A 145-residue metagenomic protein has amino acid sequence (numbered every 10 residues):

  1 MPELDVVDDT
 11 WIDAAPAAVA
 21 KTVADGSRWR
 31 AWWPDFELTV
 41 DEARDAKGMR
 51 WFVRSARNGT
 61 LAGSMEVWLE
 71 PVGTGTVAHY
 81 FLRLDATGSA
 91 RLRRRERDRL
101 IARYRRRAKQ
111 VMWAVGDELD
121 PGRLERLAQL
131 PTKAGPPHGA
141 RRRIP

Functional and structural regions predicted by a protein language model:
M1-T39, G139-P145: Hydrophobic ligand-binding cavity/cleft-lining segments
P2, R57-L61, V72-T74: A generic structural micro-feature
E3, A46-G48, G73-V77: A generic structural signal for beta-strand entry/edge sites
D9-T10, L38-E42, G63-P71, F81-L82: Hydrophobic/aromatic beta-strand elements that line small-molecule binding cavities or substrate pockets in beta-rich
V19-V23, W29, V40, M49-W51 (+2 more regions): Hydrophobic pocket/interface hotspot
R50-N58: Short beta-strand segments that buttress and anchor functional surface loops
S55, L82-L84: Short beta-strand segments enriched in hydrophobic/aromatic residues within well-folded beta-rich domains
D85-P145: A conserved amphipathic terminal alpha-helix motif
